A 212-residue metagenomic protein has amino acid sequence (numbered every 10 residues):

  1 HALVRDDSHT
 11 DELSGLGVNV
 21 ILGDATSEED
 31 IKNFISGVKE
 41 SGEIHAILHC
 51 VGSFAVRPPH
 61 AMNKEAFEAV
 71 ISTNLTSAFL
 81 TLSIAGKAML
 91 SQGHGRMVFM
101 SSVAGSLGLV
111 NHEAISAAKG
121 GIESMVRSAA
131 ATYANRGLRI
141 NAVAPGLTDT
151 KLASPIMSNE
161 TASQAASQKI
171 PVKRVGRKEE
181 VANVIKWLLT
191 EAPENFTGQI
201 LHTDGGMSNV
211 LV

Functional and structural regions predicted by a protein language model:
P58-P59, A66-I71, A166: Substrate-binding pocket helix/loop in short-chain dehydrogenase/reductase
H60, L107-E113, N135-R136, K173 (+1 more regions): Active-site loop immediately N-terminal to the catalytic Tyr-X3-Lys motif of short-chain dehydrogenase/reductase
L82, A118, V126: Active-site helix of classical SDR
K87, A131-T132, E194: Alpha-helical segment proximal to the catalytic Tyr-Lys
S102: Residue(s) in the substrate-gating loop at a strand-loop-helix junction that position the organic substrate next
L107, K186, T197-V212: Short C-terminal tail/terminal secondary-structure segment of NAD(P)H-dependent dehydrogenase/reductase domains
A134, R139, F196-G198: Short, small/polar-rich loop/turn modules that mediate ligand/substrate recognition or access, typified
